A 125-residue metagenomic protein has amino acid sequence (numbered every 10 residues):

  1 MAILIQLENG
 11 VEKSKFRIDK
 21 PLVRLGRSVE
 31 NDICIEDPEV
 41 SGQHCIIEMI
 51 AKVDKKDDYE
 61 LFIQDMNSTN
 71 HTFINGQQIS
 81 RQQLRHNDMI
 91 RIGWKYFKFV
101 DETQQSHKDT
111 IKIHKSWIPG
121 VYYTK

Functional and structural regions predicted by a protein language model:
A2-Q6, V11, K55-Y59, K95-K125: Regulatory inter-domain linker segments that are low-complexity and enriched for serine/threonine/proline
S14-F16: Membrane topogenic helices and adjacent juxtamembrane segments
I18-W94: Forkhead-associated
